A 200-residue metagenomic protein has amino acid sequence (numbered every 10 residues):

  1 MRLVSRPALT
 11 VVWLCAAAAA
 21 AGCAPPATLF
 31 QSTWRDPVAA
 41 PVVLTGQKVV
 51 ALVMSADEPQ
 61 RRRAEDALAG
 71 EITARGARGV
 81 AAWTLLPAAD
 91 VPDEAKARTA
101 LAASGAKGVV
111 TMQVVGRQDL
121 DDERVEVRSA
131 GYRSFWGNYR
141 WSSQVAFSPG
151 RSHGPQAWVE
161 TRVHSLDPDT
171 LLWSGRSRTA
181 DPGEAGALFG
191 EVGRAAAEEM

Functional and structural regions predicted by a protein language model:
M1-C23: Sec-dependent bacterial lipoprotein signal peptides
V4-A8, E94, A185: Structural motif marking the loop-to-transmembrane transition
C23-G46, F147-M200: C-terminal/domain-edge helix-coil "capping" segments
K48, V53-D122: N-terminal segment of the mature soluble domain
L68, A97-R98, V127-S129, L188-V192: Short, charged/polar low-complexity linear motifs in solvent-exposed/disordered segments
V80-L86, M112, W141-A146, E191-A195: Short C-terminal domain-edge/linker segments immediately following a structured domain
D93-V163: Surface-exposed short loop/turn segments
